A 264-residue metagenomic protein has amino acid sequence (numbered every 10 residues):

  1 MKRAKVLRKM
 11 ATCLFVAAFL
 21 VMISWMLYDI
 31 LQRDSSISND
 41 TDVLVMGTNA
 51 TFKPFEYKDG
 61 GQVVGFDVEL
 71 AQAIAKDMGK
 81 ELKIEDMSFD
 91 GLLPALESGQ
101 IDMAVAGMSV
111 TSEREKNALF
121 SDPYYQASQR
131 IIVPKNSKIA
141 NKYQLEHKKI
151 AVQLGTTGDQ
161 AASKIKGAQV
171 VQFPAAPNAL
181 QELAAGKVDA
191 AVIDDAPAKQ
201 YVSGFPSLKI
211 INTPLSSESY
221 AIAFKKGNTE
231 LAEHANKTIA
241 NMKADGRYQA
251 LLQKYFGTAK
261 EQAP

Functional and structural regions predicted by a protein language model:
A17-L31, T157-P174, K209-P214, K237-P264: Ligand-binding clefts/hinges and TM-proximal coupling segments of bilobed small-molecule sensing domains
D29, V68-D77, Y143, K149 (+2 more regions): Extended ligand-binding regions for polar small-molecule ligands
I37-G107: Extracytoplasmic small-molecule ligand-binding "clamshell" domains of the periplasmic binding protein/Venus flytrap
A50, Y125-V133, D195, K199-A240 (+1 more regions): Periplasmic-binding protein-like
K80, S109, D122-S163, G167-V170: A conserved helix-loop-strand patch within extracytoplasmic ligand-binding domains of the periplasmic binding
I84-P94, L154-T157, V171-A185, E218: Short helix-initiation/N-cap motifs at beta->coil->alpha
L92-G107, E115-A127, I211: Short beta-strand-centered segments that line the small-molecule binding cleft or hinge of alpha/beta clamshell
P94, M108-K116, A161, A184 (+1 more regions): A ligand-binding cleft/hinge motif common to bilobed small-molecule-binding domains
